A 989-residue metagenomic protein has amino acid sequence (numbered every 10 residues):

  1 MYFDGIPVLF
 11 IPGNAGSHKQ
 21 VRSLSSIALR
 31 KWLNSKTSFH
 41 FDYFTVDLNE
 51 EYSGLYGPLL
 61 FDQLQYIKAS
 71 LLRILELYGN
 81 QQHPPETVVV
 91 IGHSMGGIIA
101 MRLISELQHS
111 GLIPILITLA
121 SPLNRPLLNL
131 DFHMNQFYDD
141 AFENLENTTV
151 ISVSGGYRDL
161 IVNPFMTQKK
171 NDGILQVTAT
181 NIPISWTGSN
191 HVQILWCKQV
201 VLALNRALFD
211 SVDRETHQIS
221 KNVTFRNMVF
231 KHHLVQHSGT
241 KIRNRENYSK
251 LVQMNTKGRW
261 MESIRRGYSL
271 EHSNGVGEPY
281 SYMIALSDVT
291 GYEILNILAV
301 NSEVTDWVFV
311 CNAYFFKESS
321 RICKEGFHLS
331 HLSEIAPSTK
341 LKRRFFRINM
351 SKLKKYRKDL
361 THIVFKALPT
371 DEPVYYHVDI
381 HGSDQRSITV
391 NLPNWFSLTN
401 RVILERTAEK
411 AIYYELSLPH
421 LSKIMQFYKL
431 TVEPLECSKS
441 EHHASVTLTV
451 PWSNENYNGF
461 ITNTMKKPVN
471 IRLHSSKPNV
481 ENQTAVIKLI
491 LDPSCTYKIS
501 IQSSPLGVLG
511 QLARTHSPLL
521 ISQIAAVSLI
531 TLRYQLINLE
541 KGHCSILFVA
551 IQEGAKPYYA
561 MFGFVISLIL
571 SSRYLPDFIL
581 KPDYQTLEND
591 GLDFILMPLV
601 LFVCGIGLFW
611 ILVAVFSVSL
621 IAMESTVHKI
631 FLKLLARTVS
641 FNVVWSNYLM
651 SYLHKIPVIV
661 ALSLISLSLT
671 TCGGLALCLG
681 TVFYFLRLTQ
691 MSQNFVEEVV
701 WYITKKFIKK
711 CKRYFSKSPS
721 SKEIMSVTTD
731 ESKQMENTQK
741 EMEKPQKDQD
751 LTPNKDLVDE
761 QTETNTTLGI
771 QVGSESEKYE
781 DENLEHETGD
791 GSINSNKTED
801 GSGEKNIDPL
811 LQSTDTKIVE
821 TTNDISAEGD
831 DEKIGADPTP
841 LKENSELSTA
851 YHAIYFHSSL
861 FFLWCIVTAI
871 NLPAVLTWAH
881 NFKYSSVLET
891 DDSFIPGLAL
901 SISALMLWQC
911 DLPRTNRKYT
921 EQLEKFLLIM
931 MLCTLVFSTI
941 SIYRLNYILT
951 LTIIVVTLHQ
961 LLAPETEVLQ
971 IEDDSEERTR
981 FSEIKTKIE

Functional and structural regions predicted by a protein language model:
M1-I6, K429, P434, S453 (+2 more regions): Juxtamembrane luminal stem/stalk of type II transmembrane Golgi/ER carbohydrate-processing enzymes
M1-I6, T37-F41, N589, D593-M597: Alpha/beta-hydrolase fold catalytic core
L9-A15, L29, N34-S35, F41-I161 (+5 more regions): Serine-dependent carboxylesterase/thioesterase catalytic core of lipase-like alpha/beta-hydrolase/SGNH enzymes
H18-L24: The serine-hydrolase catalytic nucleophile loop
L77, L112-I113, L119, L128 (+2 more regions): Eukaryote-biased recognition of electropositive, low-complexity segments and basic polyanion/acidic-motif-binding
K241-Q523: Preference for solvent-exposed, low-hydrophobicity sequence contexts
Y497-K733, G769, G773, N806-L811 (+1 more regions): Alpha-helical transmembrane segments of integral membrane proteins
M725-G829, K987-E989: Intrinsically disordered, low-complexity cytosolic terminal tails
